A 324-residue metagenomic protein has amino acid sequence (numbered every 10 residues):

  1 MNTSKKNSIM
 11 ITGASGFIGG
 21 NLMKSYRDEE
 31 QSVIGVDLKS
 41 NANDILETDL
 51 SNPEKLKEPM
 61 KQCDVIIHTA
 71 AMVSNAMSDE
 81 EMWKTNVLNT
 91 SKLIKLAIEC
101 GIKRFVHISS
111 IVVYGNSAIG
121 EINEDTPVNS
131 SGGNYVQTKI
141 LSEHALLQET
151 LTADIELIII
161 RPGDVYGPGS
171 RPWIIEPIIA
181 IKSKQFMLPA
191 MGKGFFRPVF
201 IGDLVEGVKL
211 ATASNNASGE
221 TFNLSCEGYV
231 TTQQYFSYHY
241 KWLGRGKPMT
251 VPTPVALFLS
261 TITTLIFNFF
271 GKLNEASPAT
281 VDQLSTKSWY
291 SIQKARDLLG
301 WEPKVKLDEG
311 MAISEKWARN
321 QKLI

Functional and structural regions predicted by a protein language model:
I9-E29: N-terminal Rossmann NAD(P)H-binding glycine-rich loop of SDR-like oxidoreductase domains
A42, L50-L88, L96, Y114-N116: NAD(P)H-binding glycine-rich loop region in Rossmannoid oxidoreductase-like domains and their noncatalytic homologs
K84, I119-V165, F186: Catalytic helix-loop patch of NAD(P)-dependent Rossmann-fold dehydrogenases
K92-N134: Conserved Rossmann-fold NAD(P)-dependent oxidoreductase catalytic core, especially the SDR/UDP-sugar
P127-V128, I159, I179-V199, D203 (+1 more regions): A conserved pocket-lining segment of Rossmann-fold NAD(P)-dependent short-chain dehydrogenase/reductase
I140, A153-I155, Y166-E176, G202 (+3 more regions): Glycine/proline-rich active-site loop of Rossmann-fold NAD(P)-dependent oxidoreductases
L210, S214-E275, D308, A312-I313 (+1 more regions): Mid/C-terminal beta-alpha module of Rossmann-like enzyme folds, strongest in SDR-family dehydrogenases/epimerases
Y290-I292, R296-D297, E302, K306-I324: Amphipathic terminal alpha-helices
